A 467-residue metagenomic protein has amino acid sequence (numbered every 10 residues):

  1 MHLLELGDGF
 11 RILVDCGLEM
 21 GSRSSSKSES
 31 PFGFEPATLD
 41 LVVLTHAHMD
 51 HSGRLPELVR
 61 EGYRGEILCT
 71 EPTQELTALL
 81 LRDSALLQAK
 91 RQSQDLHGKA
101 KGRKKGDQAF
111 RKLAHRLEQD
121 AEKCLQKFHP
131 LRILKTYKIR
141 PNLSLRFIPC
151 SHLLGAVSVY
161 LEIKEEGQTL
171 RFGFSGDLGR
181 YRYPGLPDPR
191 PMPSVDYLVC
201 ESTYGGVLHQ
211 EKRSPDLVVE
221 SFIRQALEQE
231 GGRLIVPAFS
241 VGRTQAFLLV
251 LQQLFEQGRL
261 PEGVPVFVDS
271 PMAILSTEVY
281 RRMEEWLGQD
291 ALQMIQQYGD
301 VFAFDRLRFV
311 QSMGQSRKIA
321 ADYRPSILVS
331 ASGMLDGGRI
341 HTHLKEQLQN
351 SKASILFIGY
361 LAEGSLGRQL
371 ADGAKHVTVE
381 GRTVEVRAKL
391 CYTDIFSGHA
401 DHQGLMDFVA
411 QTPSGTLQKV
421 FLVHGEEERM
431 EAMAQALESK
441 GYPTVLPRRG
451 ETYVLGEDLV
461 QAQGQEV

Functional and structural regions predicted by a protein language model:
M1-V43, V59-A246, Q252-L260: His/Asp/Glu-rich metal-coordinating catalytic cores of metallo-dependent phosphodiesterases/hydrolases acting on
L3-G7, L161-K164, P189-M192, P215 (+5 more regions): Short, solvent-exposed amphipathic alpha-helical segments in soluble enzyme and RNA/protein-processing domains
D40, D196, S326, A353 (+1 more regions): Conserved acidic residues
L41, T45-H51, H152, V423-H424: Histidine-centered divalent metal-coordination motifs
E220-E363, T378, E431: Hard-cation-handling environments
S221, G338-L344, S397-P413: A short, acidic, amphipathic alpha-helical segment used as a generic capping/interface helix at domain edges
I340, V420, T444: Hydrophobic, well-ordered secondary-structure elements that form the walls of internal hydrophobic environments
T378-V409: Generic long, charged, amphipathic alpha-helical segments
